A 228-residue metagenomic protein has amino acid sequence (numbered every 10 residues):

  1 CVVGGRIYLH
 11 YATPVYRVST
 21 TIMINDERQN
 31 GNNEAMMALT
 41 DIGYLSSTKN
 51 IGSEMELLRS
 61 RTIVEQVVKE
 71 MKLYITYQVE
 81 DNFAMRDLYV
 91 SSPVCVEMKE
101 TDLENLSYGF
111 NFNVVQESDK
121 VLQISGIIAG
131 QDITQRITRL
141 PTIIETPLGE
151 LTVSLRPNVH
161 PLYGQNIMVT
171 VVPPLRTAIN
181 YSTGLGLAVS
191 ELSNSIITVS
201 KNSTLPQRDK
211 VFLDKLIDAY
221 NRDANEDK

Functional and structural regions predicted by a protein language model:
C1-K228: Hydrophobic and amphipathic membrane-targeting/association helices
